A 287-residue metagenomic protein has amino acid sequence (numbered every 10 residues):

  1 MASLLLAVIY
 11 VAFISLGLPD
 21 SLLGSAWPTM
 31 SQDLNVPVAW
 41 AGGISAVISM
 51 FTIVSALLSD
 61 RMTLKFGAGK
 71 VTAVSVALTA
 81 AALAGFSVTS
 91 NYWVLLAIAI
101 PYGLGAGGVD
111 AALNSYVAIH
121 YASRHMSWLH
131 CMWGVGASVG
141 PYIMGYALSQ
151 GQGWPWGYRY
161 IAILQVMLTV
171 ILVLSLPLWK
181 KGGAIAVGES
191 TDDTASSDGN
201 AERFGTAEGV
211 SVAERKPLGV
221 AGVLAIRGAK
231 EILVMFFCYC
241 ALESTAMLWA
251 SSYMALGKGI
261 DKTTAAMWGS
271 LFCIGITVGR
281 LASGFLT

Functional and structural regions predicted by a protein language model:
L4-M30, L34-V36, A246-S251: Extracytoplasmic
I14, A82, V94-G108: Hydrophobic core of transmembrane alpha-helices in multi-pass small-molecule transporters, especially MFS/SLC-type
S21, I48-L57, S138, C273-L281: Residue-level signature of mid-helix packing/kink "hotspots" within the transmembrane helices of 12-pass Major
L23-G24, R227-S270, I274-V278: Extracytoplasmic gate region of multi-pass secondary transporters
V54-W93: Conserved MFS/SLC helix-loop-helix module at the cytosolic interface between two early adjacent transmembrane helices
G107-Y121: Intracellular juxtamembrane helix-capping segments at the cytosolic ends of symmetry-related transmembrane helices
W156-P177: Symmetry-related core transmembrane helices of the 12-TM Major Facilitator Superfamily/SLC fold
G182-L233: Juxtamembrane intracellular "pre-TM" segments in multi-pass secondary transporters
